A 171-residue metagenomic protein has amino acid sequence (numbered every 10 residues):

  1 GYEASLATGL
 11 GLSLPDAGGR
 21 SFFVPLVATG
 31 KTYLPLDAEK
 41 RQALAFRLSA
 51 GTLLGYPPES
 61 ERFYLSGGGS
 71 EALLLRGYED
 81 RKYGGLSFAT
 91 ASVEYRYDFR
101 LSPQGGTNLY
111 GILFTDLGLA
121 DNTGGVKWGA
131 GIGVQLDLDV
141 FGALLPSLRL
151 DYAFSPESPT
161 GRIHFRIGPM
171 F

Functional and structural regions predicted by a protein language model:
G1-L109, L113-L117, D121-T123, H164-F171: C-terminal outer-membrane beta-barrel translocator/porin domains of Gram-negative envelope proteins and their
F22, V126, P159: Short acidic-hydrophobic sequence patches enriched in Asp/Glu that either
F99-R100, G118-N122, D137-F141, S155-E157: Short Gly/Pro-enriched loop/turn and capping motifs at secondary-structure junctions
T123-P146: C-terminal structured "cap/appendage" subdomains that terminate the fold
G131-V134, P159-F171: Outer-membrane beta-barrel "beta-signal"
P146-F154: Low-complexity, intrinsically disordered Gly/Pro/Thr-rich segments
